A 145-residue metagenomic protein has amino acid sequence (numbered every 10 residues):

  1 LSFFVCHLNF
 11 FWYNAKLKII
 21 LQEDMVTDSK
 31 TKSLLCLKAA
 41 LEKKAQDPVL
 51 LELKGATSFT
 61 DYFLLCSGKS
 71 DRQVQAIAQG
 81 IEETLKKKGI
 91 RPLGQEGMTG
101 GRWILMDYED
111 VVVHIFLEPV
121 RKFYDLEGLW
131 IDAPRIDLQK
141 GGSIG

Functional and structural regions predicted by a protein language model:
A15-G55, R72-A76, E83, E96-G97 (+3 more regions): Long, contiguous binding/interaction regions
T60-Y62: Short amphipathic alpha-helical segments
L65-S67: Short hydrophobic/aromatic beta-strand micro-patches that form the beta-sheet surface supporting nucleotide- or nucleic
K87-Q95: Active-site phosphate-binding and catalytic loops of NTP-dependent enzymes
M106-Y108: Active-site beta-strand termini and strand-to-loop segments that position acidic
